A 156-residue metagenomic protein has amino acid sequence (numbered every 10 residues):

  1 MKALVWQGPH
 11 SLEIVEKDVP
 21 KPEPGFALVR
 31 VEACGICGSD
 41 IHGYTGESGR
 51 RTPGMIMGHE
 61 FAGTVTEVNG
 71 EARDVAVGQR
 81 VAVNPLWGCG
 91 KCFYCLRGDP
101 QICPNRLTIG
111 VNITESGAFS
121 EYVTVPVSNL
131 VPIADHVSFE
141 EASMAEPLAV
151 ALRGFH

Functional and structural regions predicted by a protein language model:
Q7, D18-V19, T52-G58, G110-E115 (+1 more regions): Short Gly/Pro-enriched turn/cap motifs at secondary-structure boundaries
G8, R30-A33, P126: A secondary-structure boundary/capping signal
G8-H10, E23: Residue-level recognition of beta-strand termini and adjacent short loop/turns
H10-I14, G38-S39: Short N-terminal binding/cap micro-motifs at the start of the first secondary-structure element
P20-C34, E47-F93, A134-V137: Glycine-rich beta-strand-centered segment in the early N-terminal region that forms part of a ligand/cofactor-binding
S39-T45: Cytochrome P450 core scaffold surrounding the K-helix E-X-X-R motif and the conserved "meander" helix-loop region
G90-H156: NAD(P)H dinucleotide-binding glycine-rich loop of Rossmann-like/cofactor-binding domains, especially the beta1-alpha1
